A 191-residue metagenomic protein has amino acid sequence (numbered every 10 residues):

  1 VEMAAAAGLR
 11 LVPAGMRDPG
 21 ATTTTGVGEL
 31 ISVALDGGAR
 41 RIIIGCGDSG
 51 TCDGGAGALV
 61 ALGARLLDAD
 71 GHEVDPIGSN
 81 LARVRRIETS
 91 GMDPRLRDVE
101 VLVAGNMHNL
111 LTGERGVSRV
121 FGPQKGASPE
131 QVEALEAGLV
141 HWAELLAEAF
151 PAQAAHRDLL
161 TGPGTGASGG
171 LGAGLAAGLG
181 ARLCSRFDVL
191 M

Functional and structural regions predicted by a protein language model:
V1-C46, G50-M191: N-terminal loops that bind phosphate or other acidic moieties and the adjacent beta-alpha structural core
